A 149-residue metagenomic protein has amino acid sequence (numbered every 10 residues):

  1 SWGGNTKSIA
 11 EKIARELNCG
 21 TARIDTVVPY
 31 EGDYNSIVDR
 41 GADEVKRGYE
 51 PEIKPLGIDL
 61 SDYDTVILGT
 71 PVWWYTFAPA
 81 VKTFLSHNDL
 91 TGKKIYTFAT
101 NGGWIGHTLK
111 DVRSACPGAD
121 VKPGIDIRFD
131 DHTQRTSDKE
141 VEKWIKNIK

Functional and structural regions predicted by a protein language model:
S1-L68, Y75-F77, K82, S86 (+1 more regions): N-terminal beta1-alpha1-beta2 submodule of the flavodoxin-like/Rossmannoid cofactor-binding fold
R23-D25, A99, D126: Residue-level recognition of beta-strand->loop/alpha-helix junctions
L60, S86-G92, C116-P117: Short, conserved loop/helix-junction motifs that constitute active-site signature segments in enzyme catalytic cores
D64-V66, D89-Y96: Short, surface-exposed connector motifs at secondary-structure boundaries
L68, T97-A99, P123: Structural beta-sheet core signal
P71-W74, N101: Short glycine-rich anion-binding loops that position phosphate/pyrophosphate groups of nucleotides and phosphorylated
G103-A115: Glycine-rich, charge-decorated loop segments at or immediately adjacent to ligand/cofactor-binding or catalytic sites
D120-K149: Glycine-rich phosphate/pyrophosphate-binding loop and the adjoining helix
